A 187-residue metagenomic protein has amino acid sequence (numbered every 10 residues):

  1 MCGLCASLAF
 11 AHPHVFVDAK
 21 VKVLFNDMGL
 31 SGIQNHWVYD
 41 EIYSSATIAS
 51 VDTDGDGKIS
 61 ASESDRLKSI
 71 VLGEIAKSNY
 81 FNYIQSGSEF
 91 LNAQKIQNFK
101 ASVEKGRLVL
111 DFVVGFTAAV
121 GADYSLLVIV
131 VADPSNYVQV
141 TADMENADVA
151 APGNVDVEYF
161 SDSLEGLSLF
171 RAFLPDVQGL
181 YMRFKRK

Functional and structural regions predicted by a protein language model:
M1-C2: Sec-dependent N-terminal signal peptides
H12-M28: Short N-terminal segments immediately surrounding and downstream of signal-peptide cleavage
V21, M28-E41, L108-F116: Short, well-ordered beta-strand segments enriched in hydrophobic/aromatic residues
G32, S45-A49, A122-V128: Short, hydrophobic/aromatic beta-strand segments
Y43-T117: Structured domain cores in non-transmembrane regions
S86-K187: Mature, soluble, non-transmembrane domains
